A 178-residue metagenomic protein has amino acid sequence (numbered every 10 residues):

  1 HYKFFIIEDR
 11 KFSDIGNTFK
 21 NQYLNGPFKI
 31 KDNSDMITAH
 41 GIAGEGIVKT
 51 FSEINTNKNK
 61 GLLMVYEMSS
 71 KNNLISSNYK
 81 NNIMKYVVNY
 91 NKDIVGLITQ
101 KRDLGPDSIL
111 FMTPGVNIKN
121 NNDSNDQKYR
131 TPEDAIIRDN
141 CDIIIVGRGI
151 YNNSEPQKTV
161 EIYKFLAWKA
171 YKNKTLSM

Functional and structural regions predicted by a protein language model:
H1-F4: Chitinase-like catalytic core of GlcNAc-active glycosidases
I6, R10-M112, I118-N121: Conserved anion-binding
D9, I37, A135, G147 (+1 more regions): Conserved, mostly hydrophobic/aromatic
N17, N21-G26, N120-N140, K158-Y163: Catalytic cores of alpha/beta
G46, N82, Q127-R130, S154 (+1 more regions): Conserved active-site and cofactor/substrate-binding residues in soluble primary-metabolism enzymes
I109, N140-V146: A short pocket-lining beta-strand/turn micro-motif at the edge of beta-sheets
P114, V146-G149: Glycine-rich beta-strand-to-loop/alpha-helix junction loops that act as flexible
D134-R138, I150-M178: C-terminal helical cap(s) of enzyme catalytic domains, especially alpha/beta-barrels
